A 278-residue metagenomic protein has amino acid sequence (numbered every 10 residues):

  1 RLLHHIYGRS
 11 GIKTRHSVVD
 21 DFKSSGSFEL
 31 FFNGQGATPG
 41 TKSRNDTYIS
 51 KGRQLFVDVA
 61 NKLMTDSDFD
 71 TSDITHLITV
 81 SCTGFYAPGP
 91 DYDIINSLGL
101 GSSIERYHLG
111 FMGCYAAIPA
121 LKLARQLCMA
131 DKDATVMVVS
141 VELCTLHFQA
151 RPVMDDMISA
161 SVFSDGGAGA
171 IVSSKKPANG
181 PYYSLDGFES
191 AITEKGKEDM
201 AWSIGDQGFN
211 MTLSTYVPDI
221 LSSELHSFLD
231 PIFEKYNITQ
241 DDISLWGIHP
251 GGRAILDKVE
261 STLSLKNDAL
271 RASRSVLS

Functional and structural regions predicted by a protein language model:
R1-I49, T135, C144, F148-S223 (+1 more regions): Condensing-enzyme catalytic core mediating Claisen C-C bond formation in acyl metabolism
L3, A60, D91, L229 (+1 more regions): Generic structural marker for isolated residues within well-ordered, non-membrane alpha-helices of soluble domains
G8, V18, G40, T65 (+3 more regions): Short polybasic/polar patches that bind polyanions
P39-Q54, I78-F85: Short coil/turn segments at secondary-structure boundaries
T47, C82-G84, G89, N96 (+6 more regions): Claisen-condensing/thiolase-fold acyl-transfer catalytic domains that form or cleave C-C bonds in fatty acid
Q54-D73, C82-G205, D268: Acyl-thioester C-C bond-transforming condensing/cleaving domain
V59-I74, S227-S244: Phosphate/pyrophosphate-binding loops at sites that engage ATP/ADP/AMP, CoA/4′-phosphopantetheine, polyphosphate
T75-I78, T135-M137, S244-G247: Conserved beta-strand elements of the Class I
